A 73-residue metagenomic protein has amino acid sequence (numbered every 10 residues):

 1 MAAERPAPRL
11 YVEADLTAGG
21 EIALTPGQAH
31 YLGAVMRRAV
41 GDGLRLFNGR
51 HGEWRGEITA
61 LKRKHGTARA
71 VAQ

Functional and structural regions predicted by a protein language model:
M1-Q73: N-terminal positively charged helical leader segments and presequences
